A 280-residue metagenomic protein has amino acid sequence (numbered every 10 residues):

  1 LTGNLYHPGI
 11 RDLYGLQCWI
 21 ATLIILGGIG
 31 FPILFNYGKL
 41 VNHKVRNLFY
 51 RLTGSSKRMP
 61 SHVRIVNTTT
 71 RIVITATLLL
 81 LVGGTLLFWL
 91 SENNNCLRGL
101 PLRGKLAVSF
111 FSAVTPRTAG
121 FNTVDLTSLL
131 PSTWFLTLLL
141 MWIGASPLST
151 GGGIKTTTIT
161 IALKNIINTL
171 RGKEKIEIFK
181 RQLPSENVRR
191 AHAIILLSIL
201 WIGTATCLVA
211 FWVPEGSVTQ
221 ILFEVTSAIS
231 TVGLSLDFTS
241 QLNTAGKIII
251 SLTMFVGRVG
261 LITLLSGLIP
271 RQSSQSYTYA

Functional and structural regions predicted by a protein language model:
L1-A280: Membrane-proximal intracellular helices of multi-pass ion channels
